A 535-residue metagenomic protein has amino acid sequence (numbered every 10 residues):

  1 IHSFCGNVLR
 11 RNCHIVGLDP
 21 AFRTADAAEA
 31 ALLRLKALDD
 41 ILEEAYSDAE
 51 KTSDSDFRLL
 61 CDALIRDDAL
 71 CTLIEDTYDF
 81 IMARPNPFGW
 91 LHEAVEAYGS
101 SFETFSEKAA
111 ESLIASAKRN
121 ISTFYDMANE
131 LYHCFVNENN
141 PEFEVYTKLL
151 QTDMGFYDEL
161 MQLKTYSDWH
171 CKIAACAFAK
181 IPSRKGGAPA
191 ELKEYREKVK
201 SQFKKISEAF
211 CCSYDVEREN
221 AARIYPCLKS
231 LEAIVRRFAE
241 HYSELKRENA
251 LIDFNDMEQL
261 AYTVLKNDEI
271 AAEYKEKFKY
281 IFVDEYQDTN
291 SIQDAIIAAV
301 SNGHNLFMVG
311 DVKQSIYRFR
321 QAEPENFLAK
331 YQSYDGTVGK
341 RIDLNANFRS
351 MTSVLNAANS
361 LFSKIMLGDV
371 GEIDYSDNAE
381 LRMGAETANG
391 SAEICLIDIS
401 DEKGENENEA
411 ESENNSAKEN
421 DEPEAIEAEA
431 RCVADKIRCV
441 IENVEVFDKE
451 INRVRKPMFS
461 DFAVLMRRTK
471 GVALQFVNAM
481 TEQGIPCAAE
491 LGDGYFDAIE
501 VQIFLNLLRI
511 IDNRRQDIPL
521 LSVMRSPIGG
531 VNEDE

Functional and structural regions predicted by a protein language model:
I1-E44, N478, P486-C487, Y495 (+1 more regions): Nucleic acid-processing catalytic cores of prokaryotic defense/repair systems
I1-V8, C61-N86, L231-R237, M257 (+5 more regions): Core structural elements
I1-V8, F22-L35, S55, A69 (+4 more regions): Conserved helicase NTPase motor core
I15-F88, A188-Y214, A222, P226 (+2 more regions): ATP-hydrolysis module of ASCE/P-loop NTPase motor domains, specifically the Walker B Asp-Glu catalytic pair
D19, I41-E44, Y242-L245, V264 (+2 more regions): Alpha-helix C-capping/helix-to-loop hinge sites
A28, K36, E208, E276 (+5 more regions): Conserved motor-region signature of P-loop NTPase helicases/translocases
L32, S55, T72, A115 (+11 more regions): Short, solvent-exposed positions on alpha-helices
C71-L251, R431, E450, L474 (+2 more regions): Conserved ATP-driven helicase/translocase motor core recognized via long, highly charged RecA-like/P-loop NTPase domain
